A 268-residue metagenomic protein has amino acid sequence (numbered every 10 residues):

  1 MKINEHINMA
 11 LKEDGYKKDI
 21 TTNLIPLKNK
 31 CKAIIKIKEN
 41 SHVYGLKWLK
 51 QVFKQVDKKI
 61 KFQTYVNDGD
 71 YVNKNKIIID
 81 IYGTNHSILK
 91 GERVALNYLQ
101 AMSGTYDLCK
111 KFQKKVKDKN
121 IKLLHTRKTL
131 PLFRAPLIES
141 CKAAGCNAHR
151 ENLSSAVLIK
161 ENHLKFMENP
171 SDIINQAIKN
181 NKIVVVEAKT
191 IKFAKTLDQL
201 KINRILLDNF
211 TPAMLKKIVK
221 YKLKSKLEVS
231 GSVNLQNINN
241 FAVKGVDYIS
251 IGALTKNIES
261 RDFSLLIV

Functional and structural regions predicted by a protein language model:
M1-T196, L200, A213-K216, Y221 (+3 more regions): Acidic/glycine-rich phosphate/pyrophosphate-binding loops and surrounding catalytic core that coordinate Mg2+
L207-D208, L227-V233, I251-A253: Glycine-rich beta-strand-to-loop/alpha-helix junction loops that act as flexible
N237: Short, glycine/polar-rich helix-capping loops at beta-to-alpha or helix-loop-helix junctions that flank or form
S264-V268: Active-site loop ensemble at the mouth of alpha/beta enzyme cores that anchors a bound cofactor
